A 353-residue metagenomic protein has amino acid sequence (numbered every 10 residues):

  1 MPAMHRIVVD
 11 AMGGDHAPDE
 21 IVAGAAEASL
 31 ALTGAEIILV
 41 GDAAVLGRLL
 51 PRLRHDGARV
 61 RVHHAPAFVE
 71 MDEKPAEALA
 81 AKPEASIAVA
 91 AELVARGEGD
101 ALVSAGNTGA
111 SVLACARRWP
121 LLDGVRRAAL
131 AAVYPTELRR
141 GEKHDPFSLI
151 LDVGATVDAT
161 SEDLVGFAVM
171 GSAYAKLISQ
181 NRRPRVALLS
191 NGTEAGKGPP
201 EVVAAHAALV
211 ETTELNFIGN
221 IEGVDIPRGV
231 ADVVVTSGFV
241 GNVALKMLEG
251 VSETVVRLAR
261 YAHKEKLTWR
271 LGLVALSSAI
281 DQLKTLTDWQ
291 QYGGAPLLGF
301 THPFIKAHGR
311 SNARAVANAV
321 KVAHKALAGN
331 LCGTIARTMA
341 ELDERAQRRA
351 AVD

Functional and structural regions predicted by a protein language model:
M1-E77, P83, R96, S104-P227 (+3 more regions): Anion-binding alpha/beta catalytic cores of soluble intermediary-metabolism enzymes, centered on
L93: Conserved helix-to-beta-strand junction in the class I
D100, D232: Conserved acidic residues
G238: Conserved catalytic block of serine-dependent lipid acyl chemistry
G329: Flexible, acidic glycine-rich loops studded with aromatic residues
